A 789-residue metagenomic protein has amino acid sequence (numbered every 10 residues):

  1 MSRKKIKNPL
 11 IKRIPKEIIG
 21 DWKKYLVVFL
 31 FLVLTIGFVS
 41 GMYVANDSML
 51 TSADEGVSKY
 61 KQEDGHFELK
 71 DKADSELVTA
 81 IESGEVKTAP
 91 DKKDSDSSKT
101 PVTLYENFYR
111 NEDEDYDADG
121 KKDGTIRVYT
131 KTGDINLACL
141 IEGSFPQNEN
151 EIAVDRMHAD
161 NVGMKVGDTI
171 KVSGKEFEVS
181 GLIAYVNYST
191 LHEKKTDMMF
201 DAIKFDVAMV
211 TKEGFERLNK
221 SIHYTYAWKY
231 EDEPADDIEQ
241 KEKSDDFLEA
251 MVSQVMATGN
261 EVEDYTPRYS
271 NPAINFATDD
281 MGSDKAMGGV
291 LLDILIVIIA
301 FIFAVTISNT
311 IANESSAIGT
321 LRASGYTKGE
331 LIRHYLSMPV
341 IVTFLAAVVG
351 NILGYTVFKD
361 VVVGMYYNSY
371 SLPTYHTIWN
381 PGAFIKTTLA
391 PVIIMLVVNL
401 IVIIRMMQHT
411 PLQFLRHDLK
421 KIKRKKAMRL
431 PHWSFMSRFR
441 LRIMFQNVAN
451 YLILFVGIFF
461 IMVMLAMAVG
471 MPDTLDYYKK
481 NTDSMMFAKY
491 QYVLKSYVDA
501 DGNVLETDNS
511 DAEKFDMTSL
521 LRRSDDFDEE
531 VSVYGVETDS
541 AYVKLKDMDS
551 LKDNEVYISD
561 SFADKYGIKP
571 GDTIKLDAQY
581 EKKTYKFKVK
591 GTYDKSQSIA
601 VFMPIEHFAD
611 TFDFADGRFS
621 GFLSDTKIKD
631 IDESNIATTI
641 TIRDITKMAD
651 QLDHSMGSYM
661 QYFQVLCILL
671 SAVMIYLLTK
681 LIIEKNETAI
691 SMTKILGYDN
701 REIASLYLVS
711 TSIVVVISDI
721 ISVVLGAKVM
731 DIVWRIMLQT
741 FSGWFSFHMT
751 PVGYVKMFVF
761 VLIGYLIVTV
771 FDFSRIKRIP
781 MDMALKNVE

Functional and structural regions predicted by a protein language model:
M1-A300, N309, V363, N368 (+3 more regions): Membrane transport/envelope proteins' first extracytoplasmic loop
M1-K12, I422-R438: Short, membrane-interfacial amphipathic segments enriched in basic
R3, Q408-K425, S774-E789: Short cytosolic juxtamembrane segments of multi-pass membrane proteins
G20-M49, D279-G319, S337-G354, I385-V397 (+5 more regions): Hydrophobic alpha-helical transmembrane segments of multi-pass inner-membrane transport and secretion
A273, T278-S283, A317-K421, I767: Hydrophobic alpha-helical segments
S315-K328, P411, A689-D699, L706: Helix-loop-helix units of permease transmembrane domains in multi-pass membrane transporters, especially ABC
G350-K386, I717-M783: Short helix-loop junctions at transmembrane helix boundaries
F435-K565, K569-D572, L576-A578: Juxtamembrane segments of multi-pass membrane proteins
